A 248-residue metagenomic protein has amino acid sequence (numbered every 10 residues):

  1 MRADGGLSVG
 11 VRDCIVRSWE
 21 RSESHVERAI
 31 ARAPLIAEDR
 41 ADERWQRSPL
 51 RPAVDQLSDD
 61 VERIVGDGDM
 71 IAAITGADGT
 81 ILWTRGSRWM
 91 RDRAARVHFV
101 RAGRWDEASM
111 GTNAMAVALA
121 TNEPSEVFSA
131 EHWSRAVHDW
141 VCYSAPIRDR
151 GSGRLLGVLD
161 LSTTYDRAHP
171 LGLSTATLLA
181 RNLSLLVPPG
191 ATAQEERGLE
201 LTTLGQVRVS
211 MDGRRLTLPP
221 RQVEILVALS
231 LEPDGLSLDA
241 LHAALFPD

Functional and structural regions predicted by a protein language model:
M1-G103, V117, L173, L179: Intrinsically disordered, low-complexity terminal regulatory regions
V54-L57, G111, Q222: Amphipathic coiled-coil/heptad-repeat helices and related helical stalk/stem segments that mediate oligomerization
G68, A77-L82, V97-L183: Sensory/regulatory domains in signal-transduction proteins
A176-R221: Short boundary/linker motifs that mark transitions into or out of structured domains
L216-A244: Short amphipathic alpha-helical recognition elements used for nucleic-acid or partner binding across transcription
F246-D248: Short, positively charged loop/turn segments that connect secondary-structure elements
